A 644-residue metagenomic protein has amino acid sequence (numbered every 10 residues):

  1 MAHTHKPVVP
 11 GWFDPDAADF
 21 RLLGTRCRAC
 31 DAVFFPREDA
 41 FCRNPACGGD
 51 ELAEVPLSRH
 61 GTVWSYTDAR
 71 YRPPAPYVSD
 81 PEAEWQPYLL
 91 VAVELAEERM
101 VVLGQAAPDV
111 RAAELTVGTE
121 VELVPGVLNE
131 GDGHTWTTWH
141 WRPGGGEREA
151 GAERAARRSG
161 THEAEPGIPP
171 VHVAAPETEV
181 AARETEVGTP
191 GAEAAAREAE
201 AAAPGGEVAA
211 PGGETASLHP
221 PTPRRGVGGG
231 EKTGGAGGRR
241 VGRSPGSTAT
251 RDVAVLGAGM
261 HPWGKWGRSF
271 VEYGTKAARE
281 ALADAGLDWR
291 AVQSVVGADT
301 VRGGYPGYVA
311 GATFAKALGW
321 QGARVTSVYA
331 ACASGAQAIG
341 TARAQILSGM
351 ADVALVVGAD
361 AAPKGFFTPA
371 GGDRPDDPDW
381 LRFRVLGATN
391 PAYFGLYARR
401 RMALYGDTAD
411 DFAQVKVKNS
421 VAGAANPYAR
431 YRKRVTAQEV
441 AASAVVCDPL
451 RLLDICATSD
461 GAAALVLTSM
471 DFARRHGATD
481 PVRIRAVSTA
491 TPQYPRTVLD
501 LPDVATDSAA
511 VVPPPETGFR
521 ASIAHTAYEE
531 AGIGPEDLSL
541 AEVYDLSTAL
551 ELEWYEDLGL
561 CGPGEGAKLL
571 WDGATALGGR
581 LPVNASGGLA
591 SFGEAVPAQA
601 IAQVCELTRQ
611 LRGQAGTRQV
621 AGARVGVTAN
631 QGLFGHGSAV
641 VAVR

Functional and structural regions predicted by a protein language model:
A17-S58: Cys/His-rich short segments
G61-V63, A106: Conserved hydrophobic positions within beta-strands
R99-G146, G151: Well-ordered alpha/beta subsegment
R240-V271, W380, Q414, V445-S522 (+5 more regions): Condensing-enzyme catalytic core mediating Claisen C-C bond formation in acyl metabolism
G242-A333, T341, R401-T408, R430-E439 (+6 more regions): Conserved active-site "lid/cap" helical segment
A249-R251, R302-V357, A361-Y393, Y431-A457 (+4 more regions): Conserved catalytic cysteine-centered active-site region of acyl-thioester-dependent Claisen-condensing enzymes
R302-A312, Y494-L501, D545-K568, A595 (+1 more regions): Short glycine/threonine-rich loop-to-helix capping motif typified by GTGT followed within a few residues by an Asp-Pro
Y329-D360, P391-A425, L465-F472, F592-A615: Active-site-proximal alpha-helical scaffold in enzymes
